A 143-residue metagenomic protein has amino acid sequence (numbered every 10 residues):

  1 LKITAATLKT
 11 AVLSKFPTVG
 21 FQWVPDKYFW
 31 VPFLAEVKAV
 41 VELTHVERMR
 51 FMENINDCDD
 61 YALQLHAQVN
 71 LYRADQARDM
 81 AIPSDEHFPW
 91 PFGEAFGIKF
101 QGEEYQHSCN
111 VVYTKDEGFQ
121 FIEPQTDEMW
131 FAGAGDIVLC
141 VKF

Functional and structural regions predicted by a protein language model:
L1-F143: A structural boundary/capping signal
